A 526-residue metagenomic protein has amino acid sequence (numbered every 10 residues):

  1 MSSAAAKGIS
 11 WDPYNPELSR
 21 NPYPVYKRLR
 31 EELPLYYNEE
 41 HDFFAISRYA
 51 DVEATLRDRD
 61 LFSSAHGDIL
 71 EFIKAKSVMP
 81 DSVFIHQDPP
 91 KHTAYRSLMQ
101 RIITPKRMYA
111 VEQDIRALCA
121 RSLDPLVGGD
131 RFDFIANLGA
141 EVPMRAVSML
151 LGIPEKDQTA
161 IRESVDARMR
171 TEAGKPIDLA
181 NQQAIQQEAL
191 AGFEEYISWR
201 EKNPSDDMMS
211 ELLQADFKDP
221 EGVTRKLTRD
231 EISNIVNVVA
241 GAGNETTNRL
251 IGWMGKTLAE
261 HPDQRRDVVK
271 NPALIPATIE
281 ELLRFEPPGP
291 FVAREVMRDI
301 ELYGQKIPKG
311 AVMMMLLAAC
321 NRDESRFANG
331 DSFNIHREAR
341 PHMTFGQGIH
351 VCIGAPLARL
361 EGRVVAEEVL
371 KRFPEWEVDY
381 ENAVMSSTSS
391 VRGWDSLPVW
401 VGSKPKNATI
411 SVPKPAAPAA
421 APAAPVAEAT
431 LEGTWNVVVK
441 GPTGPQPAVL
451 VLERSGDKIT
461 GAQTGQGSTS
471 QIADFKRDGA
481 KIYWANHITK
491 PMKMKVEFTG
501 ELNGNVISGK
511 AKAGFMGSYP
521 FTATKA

Functional and structural regions predicted by a protein language model:
M1-A423: Cytochrome P450
A427-A526: Central antiparallel beta-sheet cores of small beta-barrel/beta-sandwich binding domains
